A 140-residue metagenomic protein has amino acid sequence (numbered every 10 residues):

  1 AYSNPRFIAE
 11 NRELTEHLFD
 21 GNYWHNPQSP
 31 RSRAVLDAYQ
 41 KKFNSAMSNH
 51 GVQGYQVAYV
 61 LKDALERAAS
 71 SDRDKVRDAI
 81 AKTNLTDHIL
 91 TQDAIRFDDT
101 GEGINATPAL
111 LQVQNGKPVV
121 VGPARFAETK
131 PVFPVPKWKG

Functional and structural regions predicted by a protein language model:
A1-G140: Extracytosolic ligand-binding ectodomains
